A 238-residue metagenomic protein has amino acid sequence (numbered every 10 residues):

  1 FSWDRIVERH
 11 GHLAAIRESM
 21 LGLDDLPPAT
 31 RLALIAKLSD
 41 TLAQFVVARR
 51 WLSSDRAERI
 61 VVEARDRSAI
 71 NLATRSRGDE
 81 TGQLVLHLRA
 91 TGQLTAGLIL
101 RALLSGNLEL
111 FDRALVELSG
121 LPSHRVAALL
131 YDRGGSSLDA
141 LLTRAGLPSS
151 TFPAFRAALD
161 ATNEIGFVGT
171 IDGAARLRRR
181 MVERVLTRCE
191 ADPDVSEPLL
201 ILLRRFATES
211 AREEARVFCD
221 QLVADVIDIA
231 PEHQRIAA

Functional and structural regions predicted by a protein language model:
F1-A238: Alpha-helical scaffold segments
